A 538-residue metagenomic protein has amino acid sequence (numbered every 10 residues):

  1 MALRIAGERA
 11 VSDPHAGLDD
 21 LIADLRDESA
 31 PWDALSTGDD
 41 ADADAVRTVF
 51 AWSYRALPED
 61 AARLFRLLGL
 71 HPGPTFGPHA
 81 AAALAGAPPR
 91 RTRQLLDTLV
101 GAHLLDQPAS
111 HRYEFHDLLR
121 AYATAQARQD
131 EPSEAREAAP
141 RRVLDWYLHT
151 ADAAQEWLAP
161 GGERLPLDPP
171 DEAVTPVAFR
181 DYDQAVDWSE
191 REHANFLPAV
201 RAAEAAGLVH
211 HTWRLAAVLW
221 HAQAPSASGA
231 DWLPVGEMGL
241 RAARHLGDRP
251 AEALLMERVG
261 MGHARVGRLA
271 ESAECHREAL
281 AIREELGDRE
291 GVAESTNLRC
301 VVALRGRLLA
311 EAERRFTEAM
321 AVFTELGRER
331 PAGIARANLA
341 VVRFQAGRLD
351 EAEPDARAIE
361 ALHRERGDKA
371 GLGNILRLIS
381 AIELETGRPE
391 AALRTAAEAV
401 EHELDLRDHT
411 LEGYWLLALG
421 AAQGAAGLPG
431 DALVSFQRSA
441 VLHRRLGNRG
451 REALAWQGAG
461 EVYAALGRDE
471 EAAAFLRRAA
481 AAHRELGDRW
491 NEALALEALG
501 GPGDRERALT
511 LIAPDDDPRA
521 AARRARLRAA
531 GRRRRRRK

Functional and structural regions predicted by a protein language model:
M1-Q223: Aliphatic-rich helical/repeat scaffold segments used for oligomerization and domain docking
R4, R93, E137, R141 (+12 more regions): Conserved positions within tetratricopeptide repeat
G7, I22, L96, F196 (+10 more regions): Inward-facing hydrophobic residues that define packing positions of alpha-helical scaffold repeats
A102, D106-S110, E156-G162, V186-S189 (+4 more regions): Inter-helical turn/loop elements of alpha-helical hairpins
E190, A206, H210, A227-A230 (+11 more regions): Residue signature of alpha-solenoid helical repeat architecture, marking inter-repeat boundaries and helix-start
V200, L240-R241, R277-D288, E318-G327 (+6 more regions): Amphipathic alpha-helical segments of tetratricopeptide repeats
E252-H263, L269, C275, I282 (+15 more regions): TPR/Sel1-like alpha-solenoid repeat signature
R478-A481, E485-K538: C-terminal non-catalytic interaction modules
